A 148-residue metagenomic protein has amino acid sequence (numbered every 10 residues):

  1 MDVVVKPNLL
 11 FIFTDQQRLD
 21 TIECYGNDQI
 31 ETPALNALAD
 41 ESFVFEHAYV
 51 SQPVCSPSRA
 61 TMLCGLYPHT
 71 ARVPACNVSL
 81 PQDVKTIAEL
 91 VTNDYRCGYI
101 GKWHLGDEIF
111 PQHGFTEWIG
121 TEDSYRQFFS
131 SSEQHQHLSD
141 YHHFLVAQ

Functional and structural regions predicted by a protein language model:
M1-Q148: Formylglycine-dependent sulfatase
